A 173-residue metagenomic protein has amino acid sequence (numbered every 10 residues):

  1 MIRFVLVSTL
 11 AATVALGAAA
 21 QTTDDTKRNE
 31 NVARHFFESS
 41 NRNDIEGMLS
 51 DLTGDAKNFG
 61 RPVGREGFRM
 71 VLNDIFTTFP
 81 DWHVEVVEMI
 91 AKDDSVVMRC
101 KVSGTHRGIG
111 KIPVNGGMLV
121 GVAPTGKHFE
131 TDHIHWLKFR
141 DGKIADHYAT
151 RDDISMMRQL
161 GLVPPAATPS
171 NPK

Functional and structural regions predicted by a protein language model:
M1-I2: N-terminal secretory signal peptides that target proteins for export/translocation
V5-A15: Bacterial N-terminal signal peptides
A20-K173: C-terminal and inter-domain tail/linker signature
